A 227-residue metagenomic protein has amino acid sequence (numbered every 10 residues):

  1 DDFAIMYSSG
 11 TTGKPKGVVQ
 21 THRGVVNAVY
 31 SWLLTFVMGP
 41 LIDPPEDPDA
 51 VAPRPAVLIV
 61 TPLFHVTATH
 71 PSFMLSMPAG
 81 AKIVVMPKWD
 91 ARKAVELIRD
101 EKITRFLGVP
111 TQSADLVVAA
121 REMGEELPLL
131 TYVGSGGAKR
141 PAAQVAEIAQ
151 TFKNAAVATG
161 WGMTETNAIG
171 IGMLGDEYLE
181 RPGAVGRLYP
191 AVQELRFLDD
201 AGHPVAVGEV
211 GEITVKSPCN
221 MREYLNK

Functional and structural regions predicted by a protein language model:
D1-Y7, K14, P48-A56: Conserved pre-ATP/AMP-binding loop-to-beta segment of ANL
F3-S31: Conserved AMP-binding A3 loop
K16-V19, I59, K82-K88, A158: Short beta-strand->loop structural element characteristic of the AMP-binding/adenylate-forming
V26-A56, F64-T104, A119: Conserved AMP-binding/adenylation subdomain of ANL enzymes
P78-A81, I103-G108, V117-E180, R187-E194 (+1 more regions): Gly/Ser/Thr-rich phosphate-binding loop
I171, R187-V192, H203-K227: Conserved ATP/PPi-binding loop(s) of AMP-dependent carboxylate-activating enzymes
L198-D199: Hydrophobic alpha-helical segments, especially N-terminal targeting/anchoring helices
